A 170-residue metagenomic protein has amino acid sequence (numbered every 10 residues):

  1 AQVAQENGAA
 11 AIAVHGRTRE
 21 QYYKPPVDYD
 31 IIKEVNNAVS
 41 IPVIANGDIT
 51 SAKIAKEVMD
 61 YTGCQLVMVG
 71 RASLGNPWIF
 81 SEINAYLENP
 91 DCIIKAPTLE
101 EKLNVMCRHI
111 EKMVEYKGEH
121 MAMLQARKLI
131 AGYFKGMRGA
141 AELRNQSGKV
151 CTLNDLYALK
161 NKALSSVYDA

Functional and structural regions predicted by a protein language model:
A1-A11, Y23, D30, E34-A45 (+1 more regions): Alpha/beta catalytic cores of nucleotide-metabolism and tRNA/nucleoside-modifying enzymes
V14-K24: Glycine-rich, proline-tolerant flexible connector loops at the mouths of alpha/beta enzymes
